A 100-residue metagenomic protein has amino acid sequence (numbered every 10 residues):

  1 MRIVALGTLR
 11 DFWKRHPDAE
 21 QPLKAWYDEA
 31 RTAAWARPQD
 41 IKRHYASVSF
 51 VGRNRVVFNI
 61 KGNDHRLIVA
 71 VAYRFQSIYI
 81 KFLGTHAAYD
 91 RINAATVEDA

Functional and structural regions predicted by a protein language model:
M1-D64, Y73-Y79, H86-A100: Basic, Lys/Arg-enriched alpha-helical interface segments
